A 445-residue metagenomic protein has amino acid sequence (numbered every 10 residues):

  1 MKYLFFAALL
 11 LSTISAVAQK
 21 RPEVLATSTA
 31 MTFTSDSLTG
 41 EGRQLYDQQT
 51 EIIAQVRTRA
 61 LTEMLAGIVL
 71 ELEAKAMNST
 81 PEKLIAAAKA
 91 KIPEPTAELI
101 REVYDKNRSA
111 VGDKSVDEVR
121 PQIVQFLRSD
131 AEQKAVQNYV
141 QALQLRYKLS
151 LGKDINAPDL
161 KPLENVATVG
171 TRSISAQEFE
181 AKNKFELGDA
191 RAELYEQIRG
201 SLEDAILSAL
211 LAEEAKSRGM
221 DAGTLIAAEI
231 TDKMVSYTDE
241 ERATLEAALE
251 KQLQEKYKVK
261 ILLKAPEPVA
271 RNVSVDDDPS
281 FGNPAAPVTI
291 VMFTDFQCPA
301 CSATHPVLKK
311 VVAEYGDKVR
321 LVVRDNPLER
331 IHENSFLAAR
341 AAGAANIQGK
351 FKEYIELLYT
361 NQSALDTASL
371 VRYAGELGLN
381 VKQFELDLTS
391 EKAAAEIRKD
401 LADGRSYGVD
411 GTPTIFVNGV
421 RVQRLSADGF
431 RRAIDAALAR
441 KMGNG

Functional and structural regions predicted by a protein language model:
M1-L4: Positively charged n-region of N-terminal signal peptides that target proteins for export
T13-S15: N-terminal signal peptide c-region/cleavage motif recognized by signal peptidases
Q19-F33, T39-V288, P299, F416: Peptidyl-prolyl cis-trans isomerase
Y139, T294-Q297, G411: Short pre-active-site segment immediately N-terminal to redox-active cysteine/selenocysteine motifs in thiol-based
R242-R330, R398-R405, M442-G445: Extracytoplasmic thiol/disulfide redox context detector
V291-F296, S302-G375, R440: Structural alpha/beta surface segment adjacent to cysteine/selenocysteine redox centers across thiol/disulfide enzymes
P306-K310, R372-G445: C-terminal cap of thioredoxin/glutaredoxin-like
